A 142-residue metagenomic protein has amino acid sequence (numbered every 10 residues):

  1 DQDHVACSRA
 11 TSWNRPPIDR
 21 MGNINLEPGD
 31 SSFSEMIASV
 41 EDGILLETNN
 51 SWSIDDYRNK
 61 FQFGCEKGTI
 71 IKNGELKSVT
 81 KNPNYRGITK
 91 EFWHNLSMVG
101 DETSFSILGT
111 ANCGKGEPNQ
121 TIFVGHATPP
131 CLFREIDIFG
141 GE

Functional and structural regions predicted by a protein language model:
D1-E142: N-terminal small-residue-enriched
